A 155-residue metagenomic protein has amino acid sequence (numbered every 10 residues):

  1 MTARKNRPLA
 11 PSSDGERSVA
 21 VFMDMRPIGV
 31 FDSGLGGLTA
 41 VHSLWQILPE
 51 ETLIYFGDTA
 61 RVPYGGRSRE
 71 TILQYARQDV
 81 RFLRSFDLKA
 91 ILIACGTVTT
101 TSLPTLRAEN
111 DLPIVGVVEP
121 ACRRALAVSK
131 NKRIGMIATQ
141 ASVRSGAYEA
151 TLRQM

Functional and structural regions predicted by a protein language model:
K5-N6: Polybasic, lysine-rich low-complexity intrinsically disordered segments
S12-S13, S18: Serine residues within intrinsically disordered or low-complexity segments
S18-M155: Non-catalytic structural scaffold of enzyme domains
